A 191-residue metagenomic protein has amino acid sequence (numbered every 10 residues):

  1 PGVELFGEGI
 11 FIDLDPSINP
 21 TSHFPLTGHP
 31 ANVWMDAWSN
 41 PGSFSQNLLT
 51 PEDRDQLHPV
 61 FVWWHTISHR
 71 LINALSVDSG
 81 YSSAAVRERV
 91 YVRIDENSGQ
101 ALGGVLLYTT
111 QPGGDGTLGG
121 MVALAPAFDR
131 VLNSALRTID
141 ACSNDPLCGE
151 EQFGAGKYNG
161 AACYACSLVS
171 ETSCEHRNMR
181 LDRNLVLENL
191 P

Functional and structural regions predicted by a protein language model:
P1-P191: Extended, well-ordered protein cores
